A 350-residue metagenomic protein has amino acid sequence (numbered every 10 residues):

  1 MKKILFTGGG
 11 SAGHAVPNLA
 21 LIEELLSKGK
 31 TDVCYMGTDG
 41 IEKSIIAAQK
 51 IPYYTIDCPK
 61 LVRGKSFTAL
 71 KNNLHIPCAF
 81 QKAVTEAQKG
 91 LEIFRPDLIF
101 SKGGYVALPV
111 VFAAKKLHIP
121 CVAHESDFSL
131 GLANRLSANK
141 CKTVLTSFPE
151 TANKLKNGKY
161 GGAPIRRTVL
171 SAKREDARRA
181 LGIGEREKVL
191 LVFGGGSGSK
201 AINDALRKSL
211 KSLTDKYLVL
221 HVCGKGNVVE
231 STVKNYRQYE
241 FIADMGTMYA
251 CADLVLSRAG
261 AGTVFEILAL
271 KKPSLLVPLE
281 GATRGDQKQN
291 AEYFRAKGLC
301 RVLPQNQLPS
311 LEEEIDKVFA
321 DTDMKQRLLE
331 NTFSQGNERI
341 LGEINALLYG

Functional and structural regions predicted by a protein language model:
K2-G9, T31-K82, P304-N306: Conserved nucleotide-sugar phosphate-binding/catalytic loop shared by glycosyltransferases and other
K3, K115-E175: Active-site-proximal region of nucleotide-activated glycan assembly enzymes, centered on histidine/acidic-rich loops
H14-L26, I41: Short amphipathic alpha-helix
K43-I45, E175-R179, I183-S257, K288-A291 (+2 more regions): Donor-nucleotide binding loops and adjacent catalytic segments primarily of GT-B fold Leloir glycosyltransferases
I51, I119-P120, D253-L254, K271-L279 (+1 more regions): Structural loop-to-beta junction motif characteristic of Rossmann-like glycosyltransferase folds
T85-I99, A107-V122, R135, N139-T143: Glycosyltransferases and closely related glycan-assembly transferases that use nucleotide-activated donors
P96-L98, I242, A250-F265, K272-P273: Acidic donor-binding loop of glycosyltransferase active sites
R301, N306-T332, G350: Conserved donor-nucleotide binding/catalytic region of nucleotide-linked donor-dependent transferases
